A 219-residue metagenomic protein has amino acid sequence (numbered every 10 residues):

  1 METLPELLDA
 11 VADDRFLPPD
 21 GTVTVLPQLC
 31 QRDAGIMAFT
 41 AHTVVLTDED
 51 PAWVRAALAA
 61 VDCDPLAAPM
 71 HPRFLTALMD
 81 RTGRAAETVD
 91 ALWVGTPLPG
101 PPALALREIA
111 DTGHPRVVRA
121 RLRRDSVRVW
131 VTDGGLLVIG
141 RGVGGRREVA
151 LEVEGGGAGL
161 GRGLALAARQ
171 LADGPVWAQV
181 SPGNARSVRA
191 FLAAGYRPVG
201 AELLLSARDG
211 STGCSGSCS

Functional and structural regions predicted by a protein language model:
M1-E87, P102, R107-D125: N-terminal charged segments
T43-V44, A172-P182, E202: Conserved GNAT acetyl-CoA-binding A-motif
L92-P99, L204-S219: C-terminal "cap" of GNAT-fold acetyltransferases
R123-L136: Conserved beta-hairpin
D133-R141, E148: Conserved beta-strand in the GNAT
V143-G155, Q179: Conserved acetyl-CoA binding element of GNAT-fold acetyltransferases
V149-L151, G157-L171, S187-A193: Conserved acetyl-CoA-binding loop-helix of GNAT-fold acetyltransferases
P182-E202, R208, C218: Conserved active-site alpha-helix within GNAT-family acetyltransferase domains
